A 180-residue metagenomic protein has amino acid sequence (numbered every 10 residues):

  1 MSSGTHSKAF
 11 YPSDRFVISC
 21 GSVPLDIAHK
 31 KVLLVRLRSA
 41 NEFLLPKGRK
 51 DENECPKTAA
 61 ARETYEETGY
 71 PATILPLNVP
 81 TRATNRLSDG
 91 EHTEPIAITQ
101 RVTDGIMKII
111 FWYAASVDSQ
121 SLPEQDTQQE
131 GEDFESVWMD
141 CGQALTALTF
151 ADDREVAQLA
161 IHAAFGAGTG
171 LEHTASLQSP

Functional and structural regions predicted by a protein language model:
M1-I27: Acidic, metal-coordinating catalytic segment for phosphate/diphosphate chemistry, firing primarily on the Nudix
L34-L37: Short, acidic/hydrophobic/Gly-rich beta-strand patch recurrent on exposed beta strands that often constitutes part
A40-E42, A144-L145: A short, flexible beta-alpha/helix-coil linker loop
L44-G48: A short gly/proline-enriched turn/hairpin at secondary-structure junctions
K50-E155: Unchanged
G142-P180: Charged phosphate-binding loop/patch that engages nucleotide di/tri-phosphates or the phosphate backbone of nucleic
